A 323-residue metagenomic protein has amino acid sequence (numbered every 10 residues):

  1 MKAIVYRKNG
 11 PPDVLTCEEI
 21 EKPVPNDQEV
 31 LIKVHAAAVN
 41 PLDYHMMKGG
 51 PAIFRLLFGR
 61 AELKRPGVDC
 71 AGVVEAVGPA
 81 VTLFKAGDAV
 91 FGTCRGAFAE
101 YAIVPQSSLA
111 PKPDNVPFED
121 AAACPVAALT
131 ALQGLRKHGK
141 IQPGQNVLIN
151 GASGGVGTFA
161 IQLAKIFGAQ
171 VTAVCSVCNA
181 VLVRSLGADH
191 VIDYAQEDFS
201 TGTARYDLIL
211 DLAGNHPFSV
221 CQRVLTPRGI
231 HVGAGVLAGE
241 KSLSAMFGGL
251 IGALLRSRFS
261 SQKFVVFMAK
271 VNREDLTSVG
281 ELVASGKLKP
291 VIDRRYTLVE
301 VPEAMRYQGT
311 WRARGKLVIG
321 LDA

Functional and structural regions predicted by a protein language model:
P11, I20-A71: N-terminal glycine-rich beta->alpha transition that marks the start or flank of a dinucleotide-binding site
M47, C70-C94, Q170: A glycine-/small-residue-rich N-terminal strand-loop-strand element that serves as the cofactor-binding glycine loop
K85, D114-P117, K140-N146: Short helix-loop-beta connector
C94-Q106: A structural motif shared across PLP-dependent enzymes of the aminotransferase-like
A122-D193: Mid-domain Rossmann-like dinucleotide-binding core that forms the NAD(H)/NADP(H) cofactor-binding site
T201-L208: A short acidic, Gly/Pro-enriched loop at the edge of an enzyme's catalytic core that lines a small-molecule cofactor
H216-L288, L321-A323: Glycine-rich phosphate-binding loop and adjacent beta-alpha segment of Rossmann(oid) nucleotide-cofactor-binding
G280-E281, S285-R294, P302-A323: C-terminal capping/lid region of NAD(P)-dependent oxidoreductase domains
